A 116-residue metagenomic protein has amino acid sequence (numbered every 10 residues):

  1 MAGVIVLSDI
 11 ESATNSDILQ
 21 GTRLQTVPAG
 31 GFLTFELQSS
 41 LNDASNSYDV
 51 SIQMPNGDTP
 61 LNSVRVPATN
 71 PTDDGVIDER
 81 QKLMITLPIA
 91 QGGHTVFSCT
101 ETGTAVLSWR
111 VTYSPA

Functional and structural regions predicted by a protein language model:
M1-D17, Y113-A116: Short, intrinsically disordered N-terminal pre-domain segments
E11, N15-R23, V66, E79-T86: Short, solvent-exposed S/T- and G/P-enriched segments that are highly enriched in secreted/extracellular and lumenal
I18-N56, S108-V111: Beta-rich globular "head" domains
L33, T86-T104: Noncatalytic modules at the cell exterior or secretory-pathway interfaces, chiefly beta-strand-rich lectin/adhesion
D43-M84: Terminal beta-strand-rich extracellular "head" domains that mediate receptor/glycan or other ligand binding
T104-A116: Exposed low-complexity, polar/acidic, P/S/T/G-rich flexible segments that act as propeptides, protease-susceptible
